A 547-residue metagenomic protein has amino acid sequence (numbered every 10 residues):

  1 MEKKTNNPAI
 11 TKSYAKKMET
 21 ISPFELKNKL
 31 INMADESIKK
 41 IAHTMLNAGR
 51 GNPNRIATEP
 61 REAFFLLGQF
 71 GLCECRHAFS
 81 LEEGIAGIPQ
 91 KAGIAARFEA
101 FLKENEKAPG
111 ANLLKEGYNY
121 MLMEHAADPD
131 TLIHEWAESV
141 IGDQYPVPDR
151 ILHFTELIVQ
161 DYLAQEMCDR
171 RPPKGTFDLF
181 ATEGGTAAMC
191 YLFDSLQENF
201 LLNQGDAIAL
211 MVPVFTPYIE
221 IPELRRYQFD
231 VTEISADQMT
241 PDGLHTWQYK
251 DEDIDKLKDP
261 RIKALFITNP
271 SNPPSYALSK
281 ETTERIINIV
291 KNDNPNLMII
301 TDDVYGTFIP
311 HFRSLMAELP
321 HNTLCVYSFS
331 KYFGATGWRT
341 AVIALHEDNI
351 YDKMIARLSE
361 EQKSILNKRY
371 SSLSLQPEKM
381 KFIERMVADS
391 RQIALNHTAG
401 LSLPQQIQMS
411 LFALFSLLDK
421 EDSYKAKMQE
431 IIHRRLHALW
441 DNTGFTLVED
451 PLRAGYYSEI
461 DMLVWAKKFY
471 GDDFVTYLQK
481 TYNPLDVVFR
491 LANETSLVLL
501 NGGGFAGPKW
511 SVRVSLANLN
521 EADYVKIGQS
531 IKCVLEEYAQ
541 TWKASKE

Functional and structural regions predicted by a protein language model:
E2-D149: N-terminal "arm"/small-domain region of PLP-dependent enzymes with the aminotransferase-like
K17-E19, I56-F64, D143-V147, Q238-Q248 (+3 more regions): Short, flexible/disordered intra-domain loops and linkers
G49, R55, Y456-K480, E494-G528: Conserved PLP-binding active-site segment of the aspartate aminotransferase-like
N54, M316-K381: Active-site PLP attachment segment
N54-E59, Y218-I219, P241, N272-Y276 (+6 more regions): Short catalytic/ligand-binding loop motif for oxyanion handling, primarily in non-cytosolic enzymes, centered on
I85-P295, G306-P320, L324, Y482 (+3 more regions): Conserved core of the PLP fold type I
S364-I431, L439: Structural motif of enzymes handling amino- and sulfur-group chemistry
P404-F415, D422-W440, L447-V475, F505: Conserved glycine-rich beta-strand-loop-beta hairpin in the small C-terminal domain of fold type I
